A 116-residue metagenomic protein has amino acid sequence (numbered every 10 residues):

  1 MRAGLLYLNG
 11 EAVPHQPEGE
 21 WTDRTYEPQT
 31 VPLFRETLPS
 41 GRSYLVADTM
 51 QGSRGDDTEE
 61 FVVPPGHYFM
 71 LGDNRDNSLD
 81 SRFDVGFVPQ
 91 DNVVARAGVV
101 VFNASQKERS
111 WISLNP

Functional and structural regions predicted by a protein language model:
M1-P116: Soluble "head" domains of membrane/secretory-pathway proteins
